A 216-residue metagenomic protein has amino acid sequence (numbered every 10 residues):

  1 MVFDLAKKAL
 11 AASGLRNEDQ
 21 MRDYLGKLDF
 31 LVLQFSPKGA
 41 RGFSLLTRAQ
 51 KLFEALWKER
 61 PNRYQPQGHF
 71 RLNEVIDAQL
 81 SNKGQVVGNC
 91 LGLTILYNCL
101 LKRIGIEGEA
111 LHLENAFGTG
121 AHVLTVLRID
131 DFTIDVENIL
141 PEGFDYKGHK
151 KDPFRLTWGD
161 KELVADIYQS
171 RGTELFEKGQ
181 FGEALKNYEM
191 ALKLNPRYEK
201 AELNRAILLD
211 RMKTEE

Functional and structural regions predicted by a protein language model:
F3-K7, A11-S81: Secondary-structure boundary elements
R48, G92-T157: Hydrophobic/aromatic-rich core segments of domains that either
V164, R197-Y198: Residue-level recognition of tetratricopeptide repeat
